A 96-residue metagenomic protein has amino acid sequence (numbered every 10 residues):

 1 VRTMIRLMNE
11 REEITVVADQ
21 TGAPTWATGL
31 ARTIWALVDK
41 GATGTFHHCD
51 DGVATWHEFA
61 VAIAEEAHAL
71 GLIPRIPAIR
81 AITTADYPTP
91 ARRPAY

Functional and structural regions predicted by a protein language model:
V1-G22, A27-G29, W35: NAD(P)-dependent short-chain dehydrogenase/reductase
M4-I5, A91-Y96: Short, intrinsically disordered, charge-balanced linker/junction segments flanking boundaries in proteins
T33, K40-A91: Mid/C-terminal beta-alpha module of Rossmann-like enzyme folds, strongest in SDR-family dehydrogenases/epimerases
